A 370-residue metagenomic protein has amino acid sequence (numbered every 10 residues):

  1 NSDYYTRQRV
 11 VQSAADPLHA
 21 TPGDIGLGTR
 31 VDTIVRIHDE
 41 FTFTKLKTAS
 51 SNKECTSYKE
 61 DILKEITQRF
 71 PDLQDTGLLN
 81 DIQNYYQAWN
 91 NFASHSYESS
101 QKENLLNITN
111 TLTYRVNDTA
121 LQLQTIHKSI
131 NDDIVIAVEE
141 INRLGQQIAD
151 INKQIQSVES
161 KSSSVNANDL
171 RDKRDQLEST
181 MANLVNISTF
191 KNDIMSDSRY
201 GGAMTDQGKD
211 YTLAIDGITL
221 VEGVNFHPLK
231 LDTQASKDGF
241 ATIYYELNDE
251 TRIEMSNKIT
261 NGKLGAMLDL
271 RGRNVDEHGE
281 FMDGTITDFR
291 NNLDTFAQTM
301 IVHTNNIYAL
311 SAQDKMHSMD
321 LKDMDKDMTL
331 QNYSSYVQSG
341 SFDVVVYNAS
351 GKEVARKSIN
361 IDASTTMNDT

Functional and structural regions predicted by a protein language model:
N1-T370: Structural signature of extracellular appendage/secretion-system components
